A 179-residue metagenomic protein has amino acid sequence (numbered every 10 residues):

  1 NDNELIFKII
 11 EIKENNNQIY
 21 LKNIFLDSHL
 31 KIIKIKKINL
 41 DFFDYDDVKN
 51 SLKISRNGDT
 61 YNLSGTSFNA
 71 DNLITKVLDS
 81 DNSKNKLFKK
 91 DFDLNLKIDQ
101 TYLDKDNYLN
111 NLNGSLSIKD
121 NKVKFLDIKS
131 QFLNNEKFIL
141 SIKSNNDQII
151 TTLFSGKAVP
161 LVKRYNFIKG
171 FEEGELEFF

Functional and structural regions predicted by a protein language model:
N1-F179: Membrane-proximal interfacial segments on either side of biological membranes
